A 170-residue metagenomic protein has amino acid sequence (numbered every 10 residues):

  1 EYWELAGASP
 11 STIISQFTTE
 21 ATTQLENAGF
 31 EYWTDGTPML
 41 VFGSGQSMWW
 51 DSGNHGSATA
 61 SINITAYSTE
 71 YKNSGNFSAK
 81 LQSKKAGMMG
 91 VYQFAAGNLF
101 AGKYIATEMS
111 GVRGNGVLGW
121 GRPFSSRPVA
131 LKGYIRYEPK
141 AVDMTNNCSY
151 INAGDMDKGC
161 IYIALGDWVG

Functional and structural regions predicted by a protein language model:
E1-Y2, F30, Y137: Aromatic side chains
W3-T23: Extracellular fibronectin type III
A6, D167-V169: Solvent-exposed strand-loop boundary residues in beta-sheet-rich modules
A8, G87, A141-D143: Residue-level signal for secondary-structure boundary sites
T18-A130, G154-I161, G166: Aromatic (Trp/Tyr/Phe) and Gly/Pro-enriched flexible surface segments
V41-F42, M144-N146: Short, solvent-exposed loop/turn and secondary-structure capping segments
S125, Y137-M144, I151-M156, V169-G170: Extended, low-complexity, turn-rich repeat/linker tracts enriched in Gly/Pro/Ser/Thr and Asp/Glu that occur
K132-R136: Short edge beta-strand/loop segments characteristic of extracellular beta-sandwich folds
